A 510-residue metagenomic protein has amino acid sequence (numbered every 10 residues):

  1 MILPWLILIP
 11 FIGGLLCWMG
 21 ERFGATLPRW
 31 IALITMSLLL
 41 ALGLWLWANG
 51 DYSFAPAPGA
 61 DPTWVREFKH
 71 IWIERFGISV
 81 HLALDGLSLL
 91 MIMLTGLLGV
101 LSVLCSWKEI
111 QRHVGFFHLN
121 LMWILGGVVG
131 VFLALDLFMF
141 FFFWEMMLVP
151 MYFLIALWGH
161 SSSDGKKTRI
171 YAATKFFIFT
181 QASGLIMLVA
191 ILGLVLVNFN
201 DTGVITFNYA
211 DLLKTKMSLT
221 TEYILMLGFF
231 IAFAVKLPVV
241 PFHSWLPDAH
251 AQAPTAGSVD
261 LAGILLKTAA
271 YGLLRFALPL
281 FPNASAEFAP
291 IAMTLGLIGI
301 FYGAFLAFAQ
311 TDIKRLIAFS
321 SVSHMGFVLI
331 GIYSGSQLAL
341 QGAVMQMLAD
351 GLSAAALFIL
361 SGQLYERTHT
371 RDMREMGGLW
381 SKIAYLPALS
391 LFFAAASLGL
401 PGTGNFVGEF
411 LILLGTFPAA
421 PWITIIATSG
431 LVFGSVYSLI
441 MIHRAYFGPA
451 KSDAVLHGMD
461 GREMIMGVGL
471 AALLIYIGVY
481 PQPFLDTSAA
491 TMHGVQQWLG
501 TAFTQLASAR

Functional and structural regions predicted by a protein language model:
M1-I2, L16-L119, T206, A210-D211: Transmembrane helix-loop-helix hairpins at membrane boundaries of multipass inner-membrane proteins
M1-I9, L84-T95, F138-P150, E222-F233 (+2 more regions): Structural signature of hydrophobic alpha-helical transmembrane segments
P4-M19, I34-L46, I92-W107, I124-L125 (+6 more regions): Central hydrophobic cores of alpha-helical transmembrane segments in multi-pass inner-membrane proteins across all
G14-M19, L44, V103-L104, G126-G130 (+8 more regions): Alpha-helical transmembrane segments of multipass membrane proteins
F23-A25, L119, W123, G127-M217 (+3 more regions): Alpha-helical multi-pass transmembrane bundles of energy-transducing inner-membrane proteins
A25-S37, Y171-S183, A384-L386, G461-G469: Alpha-helical transmembrane segments and their helix-start/interface "positive-inside/aromatic belt" motifs in integral
G50-S79, D164-I178, G184-H243, L273 (+6 more regions): Juxtamembrane/interfacial segments at transmembrane-helix boundaries in multi-pass membrane proteins
V240, A354-L357, I423-H457: Predominantly late transmembrane helices and immediately cytosolic-facing juxtamembrane segments
